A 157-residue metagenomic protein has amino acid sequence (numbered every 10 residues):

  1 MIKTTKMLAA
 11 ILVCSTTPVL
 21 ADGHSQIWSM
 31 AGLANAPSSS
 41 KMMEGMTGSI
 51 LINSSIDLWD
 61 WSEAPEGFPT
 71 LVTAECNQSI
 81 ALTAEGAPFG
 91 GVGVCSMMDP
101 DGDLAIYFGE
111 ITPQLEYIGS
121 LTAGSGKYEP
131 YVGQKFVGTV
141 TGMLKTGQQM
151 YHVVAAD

Functional and structural regions predicted by a protein language model:
I2-A10: Sec-dependent signal peptide recognition, specifically the positively charged N-region followed immediately by
T16-P18: N-terminal signal peptide c-region/cleavage motif recognized by signal peptidases
D22-D157: Beta-strand-enriched cores of mature, soluble protein domains
